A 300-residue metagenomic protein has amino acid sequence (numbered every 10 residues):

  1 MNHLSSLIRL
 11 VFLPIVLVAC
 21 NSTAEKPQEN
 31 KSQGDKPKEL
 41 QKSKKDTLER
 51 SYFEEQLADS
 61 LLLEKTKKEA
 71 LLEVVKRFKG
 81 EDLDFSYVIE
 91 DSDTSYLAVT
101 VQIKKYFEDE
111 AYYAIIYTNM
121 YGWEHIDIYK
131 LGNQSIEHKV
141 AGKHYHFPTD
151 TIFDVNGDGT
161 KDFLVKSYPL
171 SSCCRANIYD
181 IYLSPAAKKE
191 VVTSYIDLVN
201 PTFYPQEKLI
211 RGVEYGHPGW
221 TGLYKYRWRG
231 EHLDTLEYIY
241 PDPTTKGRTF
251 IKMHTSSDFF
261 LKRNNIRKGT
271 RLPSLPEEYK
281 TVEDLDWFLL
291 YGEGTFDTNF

Functional and structural regions predicted by a protein language model:
M1-I8: Bacterial N-terminal signal peptides that target proteins for export
R9-V18: Bacterial N-terminal signal peptides
N21-F107, E207-F300: Acidic, small-residue rich beta-repeat scaffolds with periodic aromatic anchors
Y87-D91, I136-G142, E190-T193: A short beta-strand motif characteristic of beta-propeller blades
V99-Y106, H146-V155, L198-R211: Beta-propeller blade termini
E108-I115, N156-S167, K208-G212: Acidic/hydrophobic-patterned starts of short beta strands in beta-sheet-rich repeat architectures
N119-W123, C173-N177, P218-T221: Short, solvent-exposed loop/turn segments at conserved positions within beta-propeller repeat blades
I128-Q134, C174-T193, K225-G230: Beta-propeller blade repeat segments, especially FG-GAP/WD-type strand-to-loop junctions in 6- to 7-bladed propeller
